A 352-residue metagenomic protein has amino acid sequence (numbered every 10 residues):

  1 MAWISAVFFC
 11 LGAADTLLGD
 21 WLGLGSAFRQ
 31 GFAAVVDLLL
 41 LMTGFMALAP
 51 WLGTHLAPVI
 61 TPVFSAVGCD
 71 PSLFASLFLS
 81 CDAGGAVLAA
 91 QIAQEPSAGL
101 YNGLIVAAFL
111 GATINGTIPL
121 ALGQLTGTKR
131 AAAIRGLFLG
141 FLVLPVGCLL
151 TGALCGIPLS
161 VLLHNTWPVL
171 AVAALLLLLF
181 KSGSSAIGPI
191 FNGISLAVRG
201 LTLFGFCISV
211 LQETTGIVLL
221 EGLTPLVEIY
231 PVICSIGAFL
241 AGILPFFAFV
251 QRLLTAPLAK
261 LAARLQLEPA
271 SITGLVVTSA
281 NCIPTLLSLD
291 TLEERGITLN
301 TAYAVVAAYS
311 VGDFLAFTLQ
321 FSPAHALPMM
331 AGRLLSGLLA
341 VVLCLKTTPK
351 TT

Functional and structural regions predicted by a protein language model:
M1-I4, L104, L159-A171, A197 (+2 more regions): Alpha-helical transmembrane segments
M1-V7, W51-G53, L73-S76, A98-T113 (+1 more regions): Structural signature of hydrophobic alpha-helical transmembrane segments
W3-A90, G183-N192, L201, C207-D290: Membrane-embedded alpha-helical segments and adjacent helix-loop junctions characteristic of multi-pass solute
R29-A34, R130-L139, I190-R199, T301-V305: Cytoplasmic-side transmembrane-helix entry/capping segments in multi-pass membrane proteins
P62-S72, E95-G103, L125-A131, I157-T166 (+2 more regions): Short juxtamembrane and helix-loop transition motifs at transmembrane-helix boundaries in membrane proteins
L88, G99-L150, V169-A173, C282-T352: C-terminal transmembrane helix pair
G152-G188, L196-I217: Long hydrophobic alpha-helical segments that form multi-pass transmembrane helix bundles in integral membrane proteins
G156-S160, L219-L226, Q320: Membrane-interfacial helix-loop-helix connectors in multipass membrane proteins
